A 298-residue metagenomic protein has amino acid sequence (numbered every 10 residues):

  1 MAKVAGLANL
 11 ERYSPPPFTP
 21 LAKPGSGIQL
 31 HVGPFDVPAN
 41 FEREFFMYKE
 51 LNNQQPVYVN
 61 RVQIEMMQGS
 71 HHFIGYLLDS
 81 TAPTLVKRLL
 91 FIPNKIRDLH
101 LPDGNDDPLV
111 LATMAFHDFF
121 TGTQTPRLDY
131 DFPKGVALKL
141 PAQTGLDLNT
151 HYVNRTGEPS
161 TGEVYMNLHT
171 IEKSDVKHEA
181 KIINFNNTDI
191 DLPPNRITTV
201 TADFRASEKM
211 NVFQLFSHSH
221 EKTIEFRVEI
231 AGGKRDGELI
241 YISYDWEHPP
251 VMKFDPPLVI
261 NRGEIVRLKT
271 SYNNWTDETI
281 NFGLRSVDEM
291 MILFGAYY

Functional and structural regions predicted by a protein language model:
M1-E11: Post-cleavage N-terminal segment of exported redox proteins
N9-N211, F216-Y298: Beta-strand-centric surfaces of beta-sandwich/beta-rich domains
